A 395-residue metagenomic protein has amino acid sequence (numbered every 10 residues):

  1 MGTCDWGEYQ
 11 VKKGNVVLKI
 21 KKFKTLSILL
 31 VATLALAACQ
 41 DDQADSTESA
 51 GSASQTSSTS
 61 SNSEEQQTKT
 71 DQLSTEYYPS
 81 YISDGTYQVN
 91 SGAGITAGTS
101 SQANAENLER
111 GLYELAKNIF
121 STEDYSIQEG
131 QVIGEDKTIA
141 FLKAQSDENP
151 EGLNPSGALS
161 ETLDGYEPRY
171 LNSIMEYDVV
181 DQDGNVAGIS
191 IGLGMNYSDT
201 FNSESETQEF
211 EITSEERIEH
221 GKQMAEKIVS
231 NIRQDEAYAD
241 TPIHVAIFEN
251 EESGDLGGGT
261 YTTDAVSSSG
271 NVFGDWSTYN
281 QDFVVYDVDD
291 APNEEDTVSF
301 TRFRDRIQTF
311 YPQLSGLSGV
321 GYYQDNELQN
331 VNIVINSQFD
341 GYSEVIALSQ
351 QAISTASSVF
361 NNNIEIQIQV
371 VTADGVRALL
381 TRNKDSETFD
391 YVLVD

Functional and structural regions predicted by a protein language model:
K13-S27: Bacterial N-terminal signal peptides that target proteins for export
L34-A38: C-terminal motif of bacterial Sec signal peptides marking the signal peptidase cleavage site
Q40-Q43: Bacterial signal peptide processing site
G51-L193: N-terminal Sec/ER secretory leader and immediately downstream segment of secreted/extracellular precursors
D164-D199, Y311-S337: Short edge beta-strands and adjacent turn/loop segments
E211-A237, S343-E365: Short, non-transmembrane amphipathic alpha-helical segments
S253-T309: Surface-exposed beta-loop interaction hotspot
V288-D296, F300-D395: Hydrophilic extracytoplasmic domains
